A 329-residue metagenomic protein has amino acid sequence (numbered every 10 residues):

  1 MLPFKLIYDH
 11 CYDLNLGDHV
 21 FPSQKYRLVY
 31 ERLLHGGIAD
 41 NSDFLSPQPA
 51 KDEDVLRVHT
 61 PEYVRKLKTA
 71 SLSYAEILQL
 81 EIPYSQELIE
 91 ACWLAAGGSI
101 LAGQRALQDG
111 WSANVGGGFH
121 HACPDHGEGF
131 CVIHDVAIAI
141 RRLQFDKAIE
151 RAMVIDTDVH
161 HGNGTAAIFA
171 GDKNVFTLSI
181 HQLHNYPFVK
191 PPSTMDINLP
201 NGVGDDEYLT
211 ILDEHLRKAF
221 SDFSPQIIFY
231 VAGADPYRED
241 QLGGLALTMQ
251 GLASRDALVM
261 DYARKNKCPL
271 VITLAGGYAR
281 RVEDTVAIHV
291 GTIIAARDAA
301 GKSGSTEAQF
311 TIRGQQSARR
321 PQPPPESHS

Functional and structural regions predicted by a protein language model:
L2-A137: Metal-dependent C-N hydrolase catalytic cores
Y74-S329: A general "terminal functional-core" signal
